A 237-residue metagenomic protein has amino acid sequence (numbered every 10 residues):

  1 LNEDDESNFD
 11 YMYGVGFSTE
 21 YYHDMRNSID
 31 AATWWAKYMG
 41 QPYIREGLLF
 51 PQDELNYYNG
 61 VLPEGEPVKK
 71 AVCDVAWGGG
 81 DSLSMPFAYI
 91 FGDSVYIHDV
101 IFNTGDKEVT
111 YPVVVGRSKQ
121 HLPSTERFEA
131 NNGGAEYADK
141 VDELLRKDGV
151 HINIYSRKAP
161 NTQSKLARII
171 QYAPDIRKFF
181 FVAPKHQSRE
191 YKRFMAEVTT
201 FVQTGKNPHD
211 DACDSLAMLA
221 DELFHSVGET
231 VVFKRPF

Functional and structural regions predicted by a protein language model:
E3-E6, D10, H98-D99, G105 (+3 more regions): Conserved inter-motif catalytic segment of the P-loop NTP-binding fold
D4-C73: ATPase catalytic-site recognition across NTP-hydrolyzing enzymes
A32, A36-Q41, G79, P86-F87 (+1 more regions): C-terminal nuclease/phosphodiesterase catalytic domains that cleave nucleic-acid phosphodiester bonds
R45-E46, G78-D81, S94-V95, K107 (+2 more regions): Flexible loop/turn segments at secondary-structure boundaries
L49-P51, T104-V109, Q163, K206: Conserved phosphate-coordination/catalytic loops
L62-P63, F87-A130: Nucleic-acid-processing active sites and adjacent nucleic-acid-binding tracks, predominantly divalent metal-dependent
P63-I90, S215: Gly/Thr-rich phosphate-binding beta-strand-loop-beta motif of the actin/hexokinase/Hsp70
W77, F102, A130-N132, N161: Structured beta->alpha junctions
